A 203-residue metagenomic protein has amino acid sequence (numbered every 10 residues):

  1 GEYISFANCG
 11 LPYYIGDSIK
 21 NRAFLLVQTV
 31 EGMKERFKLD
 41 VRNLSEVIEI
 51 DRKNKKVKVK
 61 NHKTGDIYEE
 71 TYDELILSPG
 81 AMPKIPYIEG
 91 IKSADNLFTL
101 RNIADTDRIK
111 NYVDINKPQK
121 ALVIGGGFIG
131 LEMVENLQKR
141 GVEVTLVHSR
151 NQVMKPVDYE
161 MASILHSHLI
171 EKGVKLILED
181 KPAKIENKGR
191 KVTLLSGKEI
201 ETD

Functional and structural regions predicted by a protein language model:
G1, E46, P79-G80, N102 (+4 more regions): Fold-independent oxyanion-binding glycine-rich loops and adjacent beta-strand/coil segments at enzyme active sites
G1-V41, V134-V157: Beta1-alpha1 glycine-rich phosphate/pyrophosphate-binding loop at the start of Rossmann-like nucleotide-binding domains
F6, I85-P86, L131-E132: Glycine/Thr-rich phosphate-binding loops of Rossmann-like dinucleotide-binding domains
G10-Y14, K56-V57, E89-S93, Y112-D114 (+2 more regions): Short, glycine/charged-enriched secondary-structure capping and boundary segments
N21-R22, T64, R101, I124-G125 (+1 more regions): Residues that cap or flank secondary-structure elements
L25-L26, K120-A121, F128-K184: Rossmann-like dinucleotide-binding cores of NAD(P)H-dependent redox enzymes
E31-A121, E179, K191-D203: FAD-binding core/adjacent interface of flavoenzyme oxidoreductases
R52-K53, K155-V157, N187-K188: Short Asp/Glu-rich motifs
